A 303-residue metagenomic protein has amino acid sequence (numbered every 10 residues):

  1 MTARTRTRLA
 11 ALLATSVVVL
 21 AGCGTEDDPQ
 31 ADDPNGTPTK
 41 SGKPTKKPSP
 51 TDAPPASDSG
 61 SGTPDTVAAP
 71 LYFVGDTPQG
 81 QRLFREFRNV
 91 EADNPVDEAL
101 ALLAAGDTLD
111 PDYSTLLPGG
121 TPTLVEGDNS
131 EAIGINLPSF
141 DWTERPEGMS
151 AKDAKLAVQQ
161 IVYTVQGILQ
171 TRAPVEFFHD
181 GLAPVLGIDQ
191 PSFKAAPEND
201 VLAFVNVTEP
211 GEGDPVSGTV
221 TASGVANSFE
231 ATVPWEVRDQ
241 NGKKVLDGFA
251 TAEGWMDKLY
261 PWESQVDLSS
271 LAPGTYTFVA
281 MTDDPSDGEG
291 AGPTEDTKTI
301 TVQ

Functional and structural regions predicted by a protein language model:
T2-Q303: Bimodal "functional hotspot" detector
